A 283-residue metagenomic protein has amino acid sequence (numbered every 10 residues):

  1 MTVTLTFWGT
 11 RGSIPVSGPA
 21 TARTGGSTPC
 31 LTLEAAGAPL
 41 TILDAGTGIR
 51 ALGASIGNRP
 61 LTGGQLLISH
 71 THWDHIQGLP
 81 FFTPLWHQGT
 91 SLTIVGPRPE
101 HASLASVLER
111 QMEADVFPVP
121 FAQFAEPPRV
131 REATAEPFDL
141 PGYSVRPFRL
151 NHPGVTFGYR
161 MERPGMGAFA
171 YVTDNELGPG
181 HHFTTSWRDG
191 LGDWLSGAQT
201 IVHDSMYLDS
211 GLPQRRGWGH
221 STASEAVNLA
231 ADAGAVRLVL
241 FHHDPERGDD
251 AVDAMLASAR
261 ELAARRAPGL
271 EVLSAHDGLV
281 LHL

Functional and structural regions predicted by a protein language model:
M1-A170, G178-H181, G192-D193, V252-L283: Binuclear metal-dependent hydrolase catalytic cores
A168, E176-E271, H276: Cap/insert and terminal regions of metallo-dependent hydrolase folds
T173: Conserved SAM/AdoMet-binding glycine-rich loop
